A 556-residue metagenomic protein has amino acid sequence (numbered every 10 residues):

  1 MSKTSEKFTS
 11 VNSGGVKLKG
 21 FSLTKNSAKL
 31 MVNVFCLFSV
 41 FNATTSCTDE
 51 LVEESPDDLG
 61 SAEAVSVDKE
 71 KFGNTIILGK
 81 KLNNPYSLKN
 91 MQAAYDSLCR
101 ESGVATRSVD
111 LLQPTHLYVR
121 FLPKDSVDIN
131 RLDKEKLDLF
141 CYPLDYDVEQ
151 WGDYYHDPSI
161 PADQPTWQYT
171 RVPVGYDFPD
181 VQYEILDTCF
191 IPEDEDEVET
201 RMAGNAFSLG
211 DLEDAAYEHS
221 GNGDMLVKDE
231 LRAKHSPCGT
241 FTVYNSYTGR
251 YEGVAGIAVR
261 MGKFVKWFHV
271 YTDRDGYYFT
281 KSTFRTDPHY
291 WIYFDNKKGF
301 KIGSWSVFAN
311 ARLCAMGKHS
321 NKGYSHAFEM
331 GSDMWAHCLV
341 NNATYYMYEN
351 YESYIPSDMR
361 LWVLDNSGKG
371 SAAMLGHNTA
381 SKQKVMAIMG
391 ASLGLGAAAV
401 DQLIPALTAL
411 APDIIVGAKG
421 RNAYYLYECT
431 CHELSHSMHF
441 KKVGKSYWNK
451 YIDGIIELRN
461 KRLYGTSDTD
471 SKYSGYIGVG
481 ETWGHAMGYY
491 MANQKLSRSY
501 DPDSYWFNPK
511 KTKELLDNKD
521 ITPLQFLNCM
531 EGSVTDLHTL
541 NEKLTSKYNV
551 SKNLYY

Functional and structural regions predicted by a protein language model:
E50-D196: Long, solvent-exposed N-terminal ectodomains/accessory regions that are displayed to the extracellular/lumenal milieu
K69, L78-L88, Q92-R100, S108 (+1 more regions): Pan-zinc metallopeptidase signature
G79, P85-L88, S236-V265: Short, ordered, surface-exposed loop/turn motifs in non-cytosolic proteins
F264-T280: Short, acidic Ser/Thr/Gly-rich low-complexity loop/linker segments typical of extracellular and cell-surface proteins
K281-T283, F328-V385: Zn2+-dependent metallopeptidase catalytic core
H377-G444: Active-site scaffold of zinc-dependent metalloenzymes
L434-Y451, W483, M491: Catalytic Zn2+-binding segment of zinc metalloproteases
K441-Y473: Post-HEXXH active-site segment of zinc metalloproteases
